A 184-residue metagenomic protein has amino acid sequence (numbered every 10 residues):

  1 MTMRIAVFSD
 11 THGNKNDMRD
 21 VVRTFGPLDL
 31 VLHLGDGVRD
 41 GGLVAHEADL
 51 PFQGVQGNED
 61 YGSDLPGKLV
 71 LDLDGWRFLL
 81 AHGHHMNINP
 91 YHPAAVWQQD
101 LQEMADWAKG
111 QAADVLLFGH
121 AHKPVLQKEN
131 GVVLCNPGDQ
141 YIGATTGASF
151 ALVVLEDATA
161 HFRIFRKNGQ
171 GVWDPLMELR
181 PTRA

Functional and structural regions predicted by a protein language model:
M1-L50, P66-G67, G147-S149, L155 (+1 more regions): N-terminal active-site segment of His-dependent metallophosphoesterases
T2, D72-D74, C135-A184: Binuclear metal-dependent phosphoesterase catalytic core
M3, F78, V132: Alpha/beta-hydrolase fold active-site loops
V7-S9, L30-D36, Q53-N58, L79-H82 (+2 more regions): Active-site neighborhood of phospho(di)ester-bond hydrolases with catalytic His/Asp-centered motifs
H12-N16, G37-G42, E59-D64, M86-P90 (+2 more regions): Active-site environment of divalent metal-dependent phosphoester hydrolases
E47-L50, D74, N130: Short, structured coil segments at secondary-structure junctions
Q53, A95-F162: Conserved beta-sheet core of the metallophosphoesterase superfamily
Q53-Q111: Helix-adjacent hinge/juxtasegments
